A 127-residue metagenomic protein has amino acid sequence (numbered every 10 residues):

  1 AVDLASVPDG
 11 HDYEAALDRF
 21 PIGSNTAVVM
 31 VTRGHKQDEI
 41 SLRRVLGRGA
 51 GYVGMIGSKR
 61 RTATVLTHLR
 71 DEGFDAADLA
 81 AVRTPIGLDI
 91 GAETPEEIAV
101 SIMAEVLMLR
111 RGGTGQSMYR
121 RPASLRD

Functional and structural regions predicted by a protein language model:
A1, G54-M55: Short hydrophobic alpha-helical runs that function as membrane-insertion/retention elements
A1-V7: NAD(P)-binding Rossmann-fold cofactor-contacting core
Y13-S24: Short amphipathic alpha-helix with an adjacent loop that forms part of the alpha/beta core around
T26-A27, Y52: Structural motif
T32-G34: Short glycine-/small-residue-rich Rossmann-like dinucleotide-binding loops
Q37-A50: Rossmann-fold NAD(P) dinucleotide-binding segment
A50, I56-D127: Adenosine-phosphate binding glycine-rich loop
